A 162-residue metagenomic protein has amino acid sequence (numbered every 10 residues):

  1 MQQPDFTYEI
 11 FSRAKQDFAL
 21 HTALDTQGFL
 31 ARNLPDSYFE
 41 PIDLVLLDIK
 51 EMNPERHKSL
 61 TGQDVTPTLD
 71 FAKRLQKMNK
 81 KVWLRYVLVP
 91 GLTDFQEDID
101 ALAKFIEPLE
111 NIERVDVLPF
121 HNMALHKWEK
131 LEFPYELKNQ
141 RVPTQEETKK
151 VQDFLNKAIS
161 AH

Functional and structural regions predicted by a protein language model:
M1-M123: Conserved AdoMet/S-adenosylmethionine-binding subsite of the radical SAM
P90-H162: Auxiliary Fe-S-binding modules of radical SAM enzymes
